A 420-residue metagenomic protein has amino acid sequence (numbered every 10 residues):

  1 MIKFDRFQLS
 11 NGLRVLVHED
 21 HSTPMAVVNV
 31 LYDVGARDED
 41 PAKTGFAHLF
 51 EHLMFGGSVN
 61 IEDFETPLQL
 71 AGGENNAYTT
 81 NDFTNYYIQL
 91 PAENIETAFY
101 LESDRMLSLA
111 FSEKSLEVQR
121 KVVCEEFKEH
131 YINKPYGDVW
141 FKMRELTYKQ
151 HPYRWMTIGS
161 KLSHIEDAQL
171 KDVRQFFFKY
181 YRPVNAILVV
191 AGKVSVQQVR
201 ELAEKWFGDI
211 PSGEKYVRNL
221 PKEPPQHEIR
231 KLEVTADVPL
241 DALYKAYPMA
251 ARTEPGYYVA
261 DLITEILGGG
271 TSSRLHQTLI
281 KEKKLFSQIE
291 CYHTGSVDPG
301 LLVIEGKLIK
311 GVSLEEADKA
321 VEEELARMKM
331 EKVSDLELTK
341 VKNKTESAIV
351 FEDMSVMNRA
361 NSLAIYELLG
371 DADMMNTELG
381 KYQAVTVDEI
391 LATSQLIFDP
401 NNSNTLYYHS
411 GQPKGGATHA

Functional and structural regions predicted by a protein language model:
M1-D5, E145-A186, R218-E223, I349 (+1 more regions): Histidine-acidic residue clusters that define the catalytic metal-binding segment of zinc metallopeptidase domains
D5, K149-Q150, R154-T157, R182-A251 (+2 more regions): An aromatic/glycine/proline-enriched structural segment found at the starts of mature extracellular/organellar domains
D20, N29-L31, E145, K215-R274 (+1 more regions): His/Glu-based metal-binding/catalytic segments typifying zinc-dependent metallopeptidases
V27-Q89, W155-I158, G269-L285: M16/MPP (pitrilysin/insulinase) zinc-metallopeptidase core fold and M16-derived inactive scaffolds
G57, Q89-V122, T294-E352, A420: M16/insulysin-pitrilysin zinc metalloprotease superfamily fold
C124-K142, K222-D241, K281-F286, E331-G380: Short acidic/His-enriched helical or mixed secondary-structure segments at domain edges of catalytic enzymes and some
I165, Y244-P248, L267-L308: A structural supersecondary motif
I187-V190, K307, M328, K332 (+1 more regions): C-terminal regions of mature proteins
